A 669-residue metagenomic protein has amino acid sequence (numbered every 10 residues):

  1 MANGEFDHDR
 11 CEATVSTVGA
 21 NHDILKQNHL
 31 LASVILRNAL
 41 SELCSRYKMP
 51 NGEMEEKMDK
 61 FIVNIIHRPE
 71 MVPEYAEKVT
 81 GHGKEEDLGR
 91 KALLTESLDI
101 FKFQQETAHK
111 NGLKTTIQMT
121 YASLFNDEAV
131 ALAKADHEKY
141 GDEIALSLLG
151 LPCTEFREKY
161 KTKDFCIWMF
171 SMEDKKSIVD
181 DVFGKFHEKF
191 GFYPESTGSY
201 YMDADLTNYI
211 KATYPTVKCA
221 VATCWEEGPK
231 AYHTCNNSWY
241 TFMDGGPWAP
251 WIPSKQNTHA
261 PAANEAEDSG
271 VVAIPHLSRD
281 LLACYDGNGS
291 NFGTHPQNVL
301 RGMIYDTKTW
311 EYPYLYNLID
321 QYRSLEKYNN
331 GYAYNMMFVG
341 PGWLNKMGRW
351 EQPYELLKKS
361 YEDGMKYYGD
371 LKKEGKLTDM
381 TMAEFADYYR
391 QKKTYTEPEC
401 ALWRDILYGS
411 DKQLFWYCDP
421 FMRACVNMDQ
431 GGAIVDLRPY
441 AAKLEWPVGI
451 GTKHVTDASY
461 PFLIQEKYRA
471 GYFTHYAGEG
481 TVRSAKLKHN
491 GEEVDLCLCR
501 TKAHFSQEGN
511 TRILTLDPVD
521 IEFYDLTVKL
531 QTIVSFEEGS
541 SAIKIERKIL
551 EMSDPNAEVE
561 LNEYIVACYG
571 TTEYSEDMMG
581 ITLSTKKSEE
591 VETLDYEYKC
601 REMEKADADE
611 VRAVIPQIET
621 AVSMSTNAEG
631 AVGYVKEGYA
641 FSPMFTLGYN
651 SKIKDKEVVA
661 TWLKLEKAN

Functional and structural regions predicted by a protein language model:
M1-Y47: A glycine-centered loop/beta-turn motif at secondary-structure junctions
G52-E138, M336: Active-site beta->alpha N-cap acidic-glycine motif
M119-Y201, A266-P296, Y332-G348: Metal-dependent polysaccharide deacetylase catalytic core of the NodB/CE4 family, i.e., the active-site-bearing domain
D180, G184, Y193, R512-D577: Acidic, contiguous internal or C-terminal segments within carbohydrate-active enzymes that form a structured patch used
E195-E326: Active-site-adjacent pocket scaffolds in enzyme catalytic domains
Y305-I319, G331-F338, V519, V566 (+1 more regions): Beta-strand-rich recognition/accessory modules
R423-E522: Acidic-aromatic substrate-binding/catalytic surfaces of carbohydrate-active enzymes
K544-E546, L550-A631: Polysaccharide-binding surfaces and accessory modules of carbohydrate-active proteins
